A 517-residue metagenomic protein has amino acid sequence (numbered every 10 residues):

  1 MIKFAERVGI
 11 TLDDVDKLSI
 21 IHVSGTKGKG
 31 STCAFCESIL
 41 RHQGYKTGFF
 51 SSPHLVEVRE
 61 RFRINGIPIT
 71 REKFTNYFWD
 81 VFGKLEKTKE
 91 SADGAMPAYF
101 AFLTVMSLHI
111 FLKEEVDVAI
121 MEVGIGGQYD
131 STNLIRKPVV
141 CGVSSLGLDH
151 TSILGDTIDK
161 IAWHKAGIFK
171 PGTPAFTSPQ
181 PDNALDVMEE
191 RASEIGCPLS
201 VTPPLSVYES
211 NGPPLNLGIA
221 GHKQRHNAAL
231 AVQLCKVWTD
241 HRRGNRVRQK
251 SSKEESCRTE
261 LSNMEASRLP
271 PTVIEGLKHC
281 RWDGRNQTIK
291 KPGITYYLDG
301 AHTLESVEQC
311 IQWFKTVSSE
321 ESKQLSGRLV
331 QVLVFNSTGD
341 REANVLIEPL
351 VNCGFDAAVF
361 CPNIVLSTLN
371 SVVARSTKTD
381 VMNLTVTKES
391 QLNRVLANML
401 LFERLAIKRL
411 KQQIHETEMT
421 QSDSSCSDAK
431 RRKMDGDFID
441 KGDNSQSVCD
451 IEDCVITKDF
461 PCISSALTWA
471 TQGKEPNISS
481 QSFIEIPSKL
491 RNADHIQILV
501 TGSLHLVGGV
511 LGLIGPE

Functional and structural regions predicted by a protein language model:
M1-K27, S31-K46, F176: N-terminal leader/targeting and accessory segments in enzymes
E6-L18, H42-R136, S152-L154, D182: ATP-dependent carboxylate-amine ligase catalytic core
P53, M106-I153, L185-H222: Extended acidic/charged loop-beta regions that coordinate divalent cations and stabilize anionic phosphate/carboxylate
M106-L112, V232-D240, G512: Short glycine/serine- and small hydrophobic-enriched flexible loop segments
V118-M121, D130-G142, L146-G147, K160 (+1 more regions): Nucleotide phosphate-binding/pyrophosphate-handling subdomain across enzymes that bind or process nucleotide phosphates
A162-K170: Membrane-proximal helix-turn-helix segments that form the acceptor-binding/catalytic region of lipid-linked
P181-R191, Y296, L304, E348-D494: C-terminal helical cap/extension that packs against the catalytic core of soluble nucleotide-cofactor enzymes
S482-G515: A glycine-rich beta-strand to alpha-helix segment that forms a phosphate/ribose-binding loop at ligand/cofactor sites
